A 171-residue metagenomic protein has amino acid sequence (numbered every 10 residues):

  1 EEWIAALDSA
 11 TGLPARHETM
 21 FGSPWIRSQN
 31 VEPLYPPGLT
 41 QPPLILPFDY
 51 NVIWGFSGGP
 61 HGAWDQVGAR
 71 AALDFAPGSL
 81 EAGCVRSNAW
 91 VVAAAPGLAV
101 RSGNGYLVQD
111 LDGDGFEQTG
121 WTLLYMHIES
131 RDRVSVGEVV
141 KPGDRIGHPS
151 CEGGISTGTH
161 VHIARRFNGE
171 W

Functional and structural regions predicted by a protein language model:
L7-G105, P142: Surface-exposed, glycine-biased beta-strand/turn segments
V52, E117-W121, E170: Short acidic/polar mixed-charge low-complexity motifs
G58-H61, F75-G78, A94-P96, S102-G103 (+4 more regions): Active-site-proximal beta-strand/loop segments in catalytic clefts of secreted hydrolases
L73-D74, E138-W171: Conserved, short, structured surface segments that act as functional micro-motifs
R86-V136, G158-H160: Zn2+-dependent peptidoglycan hydrolase active-site motif and core
